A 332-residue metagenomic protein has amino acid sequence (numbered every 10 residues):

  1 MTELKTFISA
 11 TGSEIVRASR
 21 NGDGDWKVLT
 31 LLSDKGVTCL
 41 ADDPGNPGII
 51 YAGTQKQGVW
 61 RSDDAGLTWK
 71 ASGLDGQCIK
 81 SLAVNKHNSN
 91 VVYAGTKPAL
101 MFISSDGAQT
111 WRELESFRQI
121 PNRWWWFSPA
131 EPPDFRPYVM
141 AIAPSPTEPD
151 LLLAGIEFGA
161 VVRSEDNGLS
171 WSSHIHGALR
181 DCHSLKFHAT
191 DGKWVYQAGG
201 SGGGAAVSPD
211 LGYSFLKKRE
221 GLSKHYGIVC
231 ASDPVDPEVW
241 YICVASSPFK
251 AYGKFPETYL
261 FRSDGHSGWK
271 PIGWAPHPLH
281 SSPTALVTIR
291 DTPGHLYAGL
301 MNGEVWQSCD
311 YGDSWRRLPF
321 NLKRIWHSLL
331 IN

Functional and structural regions predicted by a protein language model:
T2-N332: Beta-propeller blade termini and top-face loops
